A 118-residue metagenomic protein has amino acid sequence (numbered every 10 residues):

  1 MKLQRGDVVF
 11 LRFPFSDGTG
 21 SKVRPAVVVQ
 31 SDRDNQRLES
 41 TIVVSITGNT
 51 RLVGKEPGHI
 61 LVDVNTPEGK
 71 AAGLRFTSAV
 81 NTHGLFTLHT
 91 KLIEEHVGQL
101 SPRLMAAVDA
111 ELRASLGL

Functional and structural regions predicted by a protein language model:
M1-L118: Conserved functional hotspots at enzyme active or ligand-binding sites that engage polyanionic ligands
